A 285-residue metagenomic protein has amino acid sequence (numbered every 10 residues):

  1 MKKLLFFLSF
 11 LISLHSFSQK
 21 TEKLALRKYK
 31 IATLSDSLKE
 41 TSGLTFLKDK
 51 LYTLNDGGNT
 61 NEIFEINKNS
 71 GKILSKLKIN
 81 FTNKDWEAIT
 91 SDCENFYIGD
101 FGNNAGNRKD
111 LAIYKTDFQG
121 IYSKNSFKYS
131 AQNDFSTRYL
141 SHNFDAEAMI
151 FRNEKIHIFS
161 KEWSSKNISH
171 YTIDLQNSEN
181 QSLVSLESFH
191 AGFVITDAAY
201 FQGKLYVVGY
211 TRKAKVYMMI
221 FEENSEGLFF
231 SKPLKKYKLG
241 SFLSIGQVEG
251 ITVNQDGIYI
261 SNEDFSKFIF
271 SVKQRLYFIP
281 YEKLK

Functional and structural regions predicted by a protein language model:
M1-A25: Bacterial Sec-dependent N-terminal signal peptides
Q19-K285: Sequence/structural signature of beta-propeller domains
